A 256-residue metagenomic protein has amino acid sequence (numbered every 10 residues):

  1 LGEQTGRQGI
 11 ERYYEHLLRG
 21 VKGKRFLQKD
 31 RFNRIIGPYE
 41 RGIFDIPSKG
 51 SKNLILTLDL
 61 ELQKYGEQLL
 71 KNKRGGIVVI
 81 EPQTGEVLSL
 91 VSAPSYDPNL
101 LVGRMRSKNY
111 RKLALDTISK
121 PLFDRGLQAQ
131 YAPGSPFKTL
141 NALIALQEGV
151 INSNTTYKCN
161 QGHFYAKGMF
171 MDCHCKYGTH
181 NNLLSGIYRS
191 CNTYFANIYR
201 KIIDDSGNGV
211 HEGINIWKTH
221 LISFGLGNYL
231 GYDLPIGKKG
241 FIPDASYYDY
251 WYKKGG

Functional and structural regions predicted by a protein language model:
L1, I55-T57, G76-I80, L88-S92 (+1 more regions): Soluble periplasmic/extracytoplasmic beta-strand elements of cell-envelope proteins
L1-S51, S89: Small/polar-residue-rich segments within soluble enzyme cores
L17-G20, L69, Q130, K201: Mid-sequence acidic-hydrophobic segments that form the walls of catalytic/ligand-binding cavities or oligomerization
D30-D45, Q83-P136, L140-G256: Beta-lactam-recognizing serine transpeptidase/beta-lactamase-like catalytic domain environment
I35-G76, I80-Q83: Conserved, well-ordered alpha-helix/loop/beta-strand core segments that scaffold catalytic motifs
